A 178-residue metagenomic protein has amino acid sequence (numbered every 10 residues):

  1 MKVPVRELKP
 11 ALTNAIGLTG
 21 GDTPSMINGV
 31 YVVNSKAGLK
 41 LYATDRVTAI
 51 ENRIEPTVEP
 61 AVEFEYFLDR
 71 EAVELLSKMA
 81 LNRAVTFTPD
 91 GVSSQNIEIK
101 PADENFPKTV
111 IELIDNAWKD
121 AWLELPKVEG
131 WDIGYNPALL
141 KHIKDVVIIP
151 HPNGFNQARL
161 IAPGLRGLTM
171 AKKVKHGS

Functional and structural regions predicted by a protein language model:
M1-S178: DNA polymerase processivity clamps
